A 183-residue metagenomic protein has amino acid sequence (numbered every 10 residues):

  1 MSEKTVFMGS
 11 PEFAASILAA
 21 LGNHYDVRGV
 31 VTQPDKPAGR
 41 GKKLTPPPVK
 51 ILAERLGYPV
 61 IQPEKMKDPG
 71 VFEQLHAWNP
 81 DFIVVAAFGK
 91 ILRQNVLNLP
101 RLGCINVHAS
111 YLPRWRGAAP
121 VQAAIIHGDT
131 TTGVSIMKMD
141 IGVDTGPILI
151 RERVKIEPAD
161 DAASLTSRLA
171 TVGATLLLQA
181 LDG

Functional and structural regions predicted by a protein language model:
M1-G41: N-terminal Rossmann-like dinucleotide-binding module
K4, Q33, P37-D81: N-terminal glycine-/serine-/threonine-rich beta1-alpha1-beta2 phosphate-ribose binding loop of Rossmann-like
G9, P34, P63-E64, V107-S110 (+1 more regions): Short beta->alpha connector loops at strand-helix junctions that form conserved, small/polar/Pro-enriched
S10-F13, E64-K67, F88-I91: Short beta->alpha connector loops
A15, A19, E73-H76, L178: Amphipathic, non-transmembrane alpha-helical secondary structure
N23, F82-G183: Donor/substrate-binding cores of folate-linked one-carbon enzymes
D26, G57, N79, P100-R101: Residue-level detector of structured alpha->beta connecting loops
G29, Q62, L149-I150: A structural microfeature
